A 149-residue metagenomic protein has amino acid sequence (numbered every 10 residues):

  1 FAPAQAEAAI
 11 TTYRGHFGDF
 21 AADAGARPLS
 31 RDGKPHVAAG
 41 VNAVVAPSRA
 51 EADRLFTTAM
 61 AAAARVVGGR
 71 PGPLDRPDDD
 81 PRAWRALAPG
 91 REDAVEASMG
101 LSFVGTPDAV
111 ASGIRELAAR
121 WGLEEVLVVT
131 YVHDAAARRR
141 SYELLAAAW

Functional and structural regions predicted by a protein language model:
F1, V129-A137: Glycine-rich, proline-tolerant flexible connector loops at the mouths of alpha/beta enzymes
A6-W121: An alpha-helical appendage that flanks or caps ligand/catalytic pockets
A8-H16, A135-W149: C-terminal helical cap(s) of enzyme catalytic domains, especially alpha/beta-barrels
